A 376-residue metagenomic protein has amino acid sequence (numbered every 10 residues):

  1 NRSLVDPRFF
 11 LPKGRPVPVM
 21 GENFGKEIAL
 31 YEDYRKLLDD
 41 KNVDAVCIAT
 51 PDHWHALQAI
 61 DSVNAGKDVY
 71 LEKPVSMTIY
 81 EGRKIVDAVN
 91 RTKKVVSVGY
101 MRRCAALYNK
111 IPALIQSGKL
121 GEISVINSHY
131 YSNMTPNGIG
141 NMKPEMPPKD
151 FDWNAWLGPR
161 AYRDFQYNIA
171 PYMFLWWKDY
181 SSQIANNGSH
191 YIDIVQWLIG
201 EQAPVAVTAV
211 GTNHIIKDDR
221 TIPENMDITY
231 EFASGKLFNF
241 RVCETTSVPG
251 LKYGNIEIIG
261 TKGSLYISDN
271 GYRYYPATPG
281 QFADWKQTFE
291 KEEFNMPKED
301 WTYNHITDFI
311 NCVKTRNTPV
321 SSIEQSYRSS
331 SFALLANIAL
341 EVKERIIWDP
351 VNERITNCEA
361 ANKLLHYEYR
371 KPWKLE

Functional and structural regions predicted by a protein language model:
N1-L71, Y80-V95: N-terminal glycine-/serine-/threonine-rich beta1-alpha1-beta2 phosphate-ribose binding loop of Rossmann-like
A29-Y31, S97, T208, I347: General small-molecule cofactor/ligand-binding pocket signal
A49, G99-M101, Y180-A185: The substrate-binding groove and active-site-proximal loops of carbohydrate-active enzymes, especially glycoside
K73-V75, Y100-R102, Y130, I323: Short strand-turn motif at the edge of the Rossmann-like AdoMet-binding core
T78-Y80, A106: Conserved PLP phosphate-binding loop immediately N-terminal to the Schiff-base lysine helix in PLP-dependent enzymes
K84-M101, I111, K119-I126: Rossmann-fold dehydrogenase core element
N109-K110, K119-E122, N127-S182, N186-E324 (+1 more regions): Contiguous beta-strand/loop segments that form the cofactor/metal-binding neighborhood of enzyme cores
